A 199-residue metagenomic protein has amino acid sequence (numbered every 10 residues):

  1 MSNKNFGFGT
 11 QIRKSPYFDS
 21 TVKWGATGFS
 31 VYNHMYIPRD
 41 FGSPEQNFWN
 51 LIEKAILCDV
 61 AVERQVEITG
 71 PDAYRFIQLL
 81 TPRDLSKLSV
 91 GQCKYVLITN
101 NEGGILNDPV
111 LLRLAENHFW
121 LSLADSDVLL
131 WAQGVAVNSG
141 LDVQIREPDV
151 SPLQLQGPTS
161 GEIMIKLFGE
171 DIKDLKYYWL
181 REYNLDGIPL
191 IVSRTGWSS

Functional and structural regions predicted by a protein language model:
M1-T99, G104: Acidic, proline/glycine-enriched N-terminal capping motif
N107-S198: Acidic, low-complexity central loop/insert segments
